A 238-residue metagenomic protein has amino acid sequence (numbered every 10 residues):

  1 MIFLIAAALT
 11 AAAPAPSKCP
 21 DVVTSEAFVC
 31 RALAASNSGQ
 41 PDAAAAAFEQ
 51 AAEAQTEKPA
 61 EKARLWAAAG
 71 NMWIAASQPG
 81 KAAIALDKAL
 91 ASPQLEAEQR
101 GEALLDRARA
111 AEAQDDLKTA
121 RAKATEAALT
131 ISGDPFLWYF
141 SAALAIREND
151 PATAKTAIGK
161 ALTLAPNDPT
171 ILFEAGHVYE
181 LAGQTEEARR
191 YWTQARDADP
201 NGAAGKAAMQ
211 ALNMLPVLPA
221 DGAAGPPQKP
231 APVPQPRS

Functional and structural regions predicted by a protein language model:
I5-R64, P234-S238: N-terminal leader/linker segments that initiate helical-solenoid repeat arrays
A15-V22, L181, E187-S238: Terminal, low-structured helical/coil segments at or just beyond the last alpha-helical repeat
S25, P59, A63, A97 (+5 more regions): Helix-start (N-cap) detector for alpha-helical repeat units in TPR-like alpha-solenoids, especially tetratricopeptide
C30, R64-A68, E102, D106 (+3 more regions): Canonical tetratricopeptide repeat
N37, A75, R109, A113 (+3 more regions): Register position in tetratricopeptide repeats
A51, Q55, A89, E126-A128 (+2 more regions): Canonical positions in the second alpha-helix
A54-K58, S92, E96, T130 (+2 more regions): Structural marker of alpha-solenoid helical repeat scaffolds
